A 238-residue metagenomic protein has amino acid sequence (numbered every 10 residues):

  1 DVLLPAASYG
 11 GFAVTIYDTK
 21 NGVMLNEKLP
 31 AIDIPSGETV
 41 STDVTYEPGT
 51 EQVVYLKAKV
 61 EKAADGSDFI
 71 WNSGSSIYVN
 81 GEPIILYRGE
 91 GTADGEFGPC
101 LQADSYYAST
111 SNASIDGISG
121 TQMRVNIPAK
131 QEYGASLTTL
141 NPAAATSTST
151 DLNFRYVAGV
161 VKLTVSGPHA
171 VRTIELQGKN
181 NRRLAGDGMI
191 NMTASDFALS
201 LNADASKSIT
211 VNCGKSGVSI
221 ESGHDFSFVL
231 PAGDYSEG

Functional and structural regions predicted by a protein language model:
D1, G10, T15, K20 (+4 more regions): Short, low-hydrophobicity acidic/polar segments
D1, T164-S219: Short helix-loop boundary/capping segments
A7, P35-T39, A143-S149, D204-S206 (+3 more regions): Solvent-exposed, conformationally flexible loop/turn segments
N21-G22, N181: Detector for glycine-centered tight turns/loop "hinges" at secondary-structure junctions
G22-E27, A205: Short beta-strand and strand-turn-strand segments in soluble, beta-rich domains
N80-G91, C100, T150, S200-D204 (+1 more regions): Short, surface-exposed loop motifs enriched in S/T, G, D/E and P with embedded aromatic residues
L230: Divalent metal-dependent catalytic cores for phosphoryl transfer on phosphate-bearing substrates
